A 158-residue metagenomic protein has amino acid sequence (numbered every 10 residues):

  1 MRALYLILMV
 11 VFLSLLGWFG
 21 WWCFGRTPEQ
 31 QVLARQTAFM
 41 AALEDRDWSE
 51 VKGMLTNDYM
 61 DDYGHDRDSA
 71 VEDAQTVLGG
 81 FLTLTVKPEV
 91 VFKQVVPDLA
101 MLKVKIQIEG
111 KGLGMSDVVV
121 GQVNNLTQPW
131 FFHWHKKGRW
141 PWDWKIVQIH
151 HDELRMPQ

Functional and structural regions predicted by a protein language model:
R2-M54: Short, low-complexity N-terminal intrinsically disordered segments enriched in polar/charged residues
W22, R26, D61-G64, G121: Charge-dense, low-complexity intrinsically disordered segments
A34, L84-V86, N125-T127: Short solvent-exposed loop/turn micro-motifs enriched in small/polar/acidic residues
Q36, V86-V90, P141-I146: Hydrophobic residues on conserved beta-strands that form the core of alpha/beta folds
S49-G112: Short solvent-exposed beta->alpha transition segments
V95-Q158: Exposed beta-sheet edge and beta->alpha loop/turn motif
